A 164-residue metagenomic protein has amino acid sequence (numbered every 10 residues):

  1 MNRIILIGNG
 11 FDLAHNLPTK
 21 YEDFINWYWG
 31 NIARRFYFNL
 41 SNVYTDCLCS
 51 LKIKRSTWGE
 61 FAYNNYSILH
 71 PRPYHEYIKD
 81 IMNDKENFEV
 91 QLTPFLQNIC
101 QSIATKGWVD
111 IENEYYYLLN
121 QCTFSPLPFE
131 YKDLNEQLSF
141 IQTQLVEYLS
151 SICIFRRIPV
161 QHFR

Functional and structural regions predicted by a protein language model:
N2, N16, D133, Q137: Conserved aromatic-histidine-acidic binding/catalytic patches
N2-D12: Short, hydrophobic/glycine-enriched beta-strand segments
D12-P18: Short N-terminal binding/cap micro-motifs at the start of the first secondary-structure element
P18-Y28: Short secondary-structure boundary/capping segments
D23, A33-R164: Active-site periphery "cap/insert" segments of enzyme catalytic domains
